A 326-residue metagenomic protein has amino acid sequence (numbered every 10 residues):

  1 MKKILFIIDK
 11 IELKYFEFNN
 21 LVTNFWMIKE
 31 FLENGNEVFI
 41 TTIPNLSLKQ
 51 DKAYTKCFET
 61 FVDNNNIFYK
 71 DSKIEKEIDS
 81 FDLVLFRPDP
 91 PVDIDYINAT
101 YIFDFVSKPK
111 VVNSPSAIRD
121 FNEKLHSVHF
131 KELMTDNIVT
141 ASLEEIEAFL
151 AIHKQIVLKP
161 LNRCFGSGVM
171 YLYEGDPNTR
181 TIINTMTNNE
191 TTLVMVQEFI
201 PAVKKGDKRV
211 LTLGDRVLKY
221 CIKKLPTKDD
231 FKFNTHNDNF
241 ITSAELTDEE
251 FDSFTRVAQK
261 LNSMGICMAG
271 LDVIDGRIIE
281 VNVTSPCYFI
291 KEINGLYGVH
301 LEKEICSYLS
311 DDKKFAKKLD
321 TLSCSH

Functional and structural regions predicted by a protein language model:
K2, Y15-F16, L246-H326: ATP-dependent carboxylate activation and anion-phosphoryl transfer catalytic cores that bind Mg-ATP to form
F6, L85-F86, Q197: Redox-cofactor binding/interface segments in oxidoreductases and associated redox assembly factors
I7-F16: Short glycine-rich His-centered loop
F16-E33, F39-V139: Conserved N-proximal alpha/beta basic substrate-recognition cap immediately N-terminal to, or forming the N-lobe
P115-D120, K224-T227, I274-I278: Short glycine-enriched loops at secondary-structure junctions
M134-K154: Rossmann-like NAD(P)H-binding beta-loop-alpha module
E144, I152-K154, F165-F251, V257 (+1 more regions): Phosphate-binding site of ATP-dependent enzymes
I156-L158, V194-Q197, G265-G270: A short linear hydrophobic-aromatic micro-motif
